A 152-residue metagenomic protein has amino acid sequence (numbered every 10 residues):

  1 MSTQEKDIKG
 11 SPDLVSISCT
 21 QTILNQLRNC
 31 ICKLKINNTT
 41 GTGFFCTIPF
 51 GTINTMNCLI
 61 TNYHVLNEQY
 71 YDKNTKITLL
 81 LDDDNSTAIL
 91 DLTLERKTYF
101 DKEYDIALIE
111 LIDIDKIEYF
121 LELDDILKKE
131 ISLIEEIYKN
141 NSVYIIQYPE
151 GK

Functional and structural regions predicted by a protein language model:
S2-I48, I106-A107: N-terminal activation segment of mature serine protease catalytic domains
Q26-T40, N54-M56, Y63-K152: Serine endopeptidase catalytic core focused on the charge-relay Asp
